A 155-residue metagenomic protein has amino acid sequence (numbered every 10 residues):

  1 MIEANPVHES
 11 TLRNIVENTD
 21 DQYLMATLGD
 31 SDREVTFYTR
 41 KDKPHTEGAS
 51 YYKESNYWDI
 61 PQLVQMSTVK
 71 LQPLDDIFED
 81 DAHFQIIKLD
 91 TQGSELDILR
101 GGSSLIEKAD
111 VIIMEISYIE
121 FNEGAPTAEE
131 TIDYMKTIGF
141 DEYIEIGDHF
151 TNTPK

Functional and structural regions predicted by a protein language model:
M1-K155: Phosphate/nucleotide-binding beta-alpha loop and adjacent structural elements of enzyme active sites
